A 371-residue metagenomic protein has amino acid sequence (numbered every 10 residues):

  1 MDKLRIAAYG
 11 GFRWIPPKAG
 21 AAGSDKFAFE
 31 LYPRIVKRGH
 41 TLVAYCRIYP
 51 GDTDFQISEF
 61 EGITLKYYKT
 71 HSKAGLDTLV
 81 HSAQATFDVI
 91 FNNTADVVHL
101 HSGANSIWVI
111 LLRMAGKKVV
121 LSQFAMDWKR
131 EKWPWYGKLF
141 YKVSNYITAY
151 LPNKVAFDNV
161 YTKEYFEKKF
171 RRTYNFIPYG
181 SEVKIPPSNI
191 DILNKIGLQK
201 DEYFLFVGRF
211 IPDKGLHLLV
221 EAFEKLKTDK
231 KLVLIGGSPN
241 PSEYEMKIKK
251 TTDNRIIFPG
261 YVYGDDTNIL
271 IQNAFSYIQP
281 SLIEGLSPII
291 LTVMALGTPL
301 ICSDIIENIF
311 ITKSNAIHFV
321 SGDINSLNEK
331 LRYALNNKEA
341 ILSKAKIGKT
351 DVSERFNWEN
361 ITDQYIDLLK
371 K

Functional and structural regions predicted by a protein language model:
K26, F206, I211-K225: A conserved mid-protein helix/loop that constitutes part of the nucleotide-sugar donor-binding site
L31, F87, M114, K138-V155: Membrane-proximal helix-turn-helix segments that form the acceptor-binding/catalytic region of lipid-linked
R47-P50, S181, V207, K231-M246 (+1 more regions): Glycosyltransferase donor-sugar binding loop
D77-F91, A95-F124, W128: An aromatic- and histidine-rich active-site surface loop
E245-D265: Nucleotide-activated donor-binding/catalytic signature segment of Leloir-type glycosyltransferases, i.e., the conserved
L282: Aromatic "clamp/platform" in nucleotide-sugar-dependent glycosyltransferases that forms part of the donor/acceptor
P299-C302: Short hydrophobic beta-strand element within catalytic cores of glycosyltransferases and related nucleotide-activated
I317-N325, Y333-E339: Conserved acidic donor-binding segment of nucleotide-sugar-dependent glycosyltransferases
